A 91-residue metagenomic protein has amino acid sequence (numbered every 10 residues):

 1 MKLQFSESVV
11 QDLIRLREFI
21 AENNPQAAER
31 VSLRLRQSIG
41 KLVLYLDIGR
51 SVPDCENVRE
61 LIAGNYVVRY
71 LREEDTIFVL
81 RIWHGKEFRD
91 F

Functional and structural regions predicted by a protein language model:
M1-K2, F91: Absolute protein N-terminus
K2-V58: Basic, Lys/Arg-enriched alpha-helical interface segments
A63-V67, L71-F91: Enriched for short, Lys/Arg-rich terminal
